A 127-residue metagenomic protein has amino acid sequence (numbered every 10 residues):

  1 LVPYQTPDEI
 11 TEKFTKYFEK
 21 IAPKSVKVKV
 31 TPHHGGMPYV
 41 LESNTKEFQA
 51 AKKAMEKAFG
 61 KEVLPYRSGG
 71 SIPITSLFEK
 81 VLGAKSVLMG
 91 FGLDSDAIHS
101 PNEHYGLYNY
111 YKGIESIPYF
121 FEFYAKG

Functional and structural regions predicted by a protein language model:
L1-H104, Y108-P118, Y124-G127: Metal-dependent amide/peptide-bond hydrolase catalytic core, centered on the "pita-bread" metallohydrolase fold
